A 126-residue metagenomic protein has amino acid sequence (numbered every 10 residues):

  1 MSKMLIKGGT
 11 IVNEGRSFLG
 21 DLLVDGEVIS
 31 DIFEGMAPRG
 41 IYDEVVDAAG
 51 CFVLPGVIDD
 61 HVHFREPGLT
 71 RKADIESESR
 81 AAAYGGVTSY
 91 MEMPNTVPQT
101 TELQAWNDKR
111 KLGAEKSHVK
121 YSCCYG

Functional and structural regions predicted by a protein language model:
S2-L5, T10-G56: Histidine-rich, glycine-flanked metal-binding segment
G40, K116-H118: Short, well-ordered coil/turn elements that cap or connect secondary structure elements
C51-K116: Metal-associated gating/positioning segment near the N- to mid-region
M93, S122-G126: A cross-family glycoside hydrolase active-site/sugar-binding cleft signature
